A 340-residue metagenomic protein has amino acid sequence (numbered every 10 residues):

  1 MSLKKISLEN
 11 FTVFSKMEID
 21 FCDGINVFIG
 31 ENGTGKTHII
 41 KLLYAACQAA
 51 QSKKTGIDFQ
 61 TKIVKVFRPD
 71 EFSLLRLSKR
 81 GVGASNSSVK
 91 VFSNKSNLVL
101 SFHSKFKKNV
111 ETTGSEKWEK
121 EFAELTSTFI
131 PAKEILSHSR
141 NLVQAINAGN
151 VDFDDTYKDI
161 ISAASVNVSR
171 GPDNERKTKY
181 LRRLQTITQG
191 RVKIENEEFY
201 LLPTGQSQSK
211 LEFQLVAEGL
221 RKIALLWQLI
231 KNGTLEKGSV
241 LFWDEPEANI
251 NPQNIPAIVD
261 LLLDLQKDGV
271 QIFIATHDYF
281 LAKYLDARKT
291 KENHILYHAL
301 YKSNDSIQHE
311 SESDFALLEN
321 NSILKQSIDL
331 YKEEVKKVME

Functional and structural regions predicted by a protein language model:
M1-Y44: Pre-Walker A-like glycine/lysine-rich segment at the N-terminus of P-loop NTPase domains
K5-S7, A46-L241, S303-E340: Phosphate-coordinating catalytic segments in nucleotide- and nucleic-acid-processing enzymes
M17-D23, G233-E236, D264: Phosphate-binding P-loop
I25-V27, S127, V240, Q271-F273: Residue-level preference for the first positions of well-ordered beta-strands
L42-C47, A282: DNA major-groove recognition helices of helix-turn-helix
D244-P246: Walker B catalytic acidic pair
A257-E340: C-terminal lobe/lid and adjacent interdomain/linker elements of RecA-like ASCE P-loop ATPase modules
